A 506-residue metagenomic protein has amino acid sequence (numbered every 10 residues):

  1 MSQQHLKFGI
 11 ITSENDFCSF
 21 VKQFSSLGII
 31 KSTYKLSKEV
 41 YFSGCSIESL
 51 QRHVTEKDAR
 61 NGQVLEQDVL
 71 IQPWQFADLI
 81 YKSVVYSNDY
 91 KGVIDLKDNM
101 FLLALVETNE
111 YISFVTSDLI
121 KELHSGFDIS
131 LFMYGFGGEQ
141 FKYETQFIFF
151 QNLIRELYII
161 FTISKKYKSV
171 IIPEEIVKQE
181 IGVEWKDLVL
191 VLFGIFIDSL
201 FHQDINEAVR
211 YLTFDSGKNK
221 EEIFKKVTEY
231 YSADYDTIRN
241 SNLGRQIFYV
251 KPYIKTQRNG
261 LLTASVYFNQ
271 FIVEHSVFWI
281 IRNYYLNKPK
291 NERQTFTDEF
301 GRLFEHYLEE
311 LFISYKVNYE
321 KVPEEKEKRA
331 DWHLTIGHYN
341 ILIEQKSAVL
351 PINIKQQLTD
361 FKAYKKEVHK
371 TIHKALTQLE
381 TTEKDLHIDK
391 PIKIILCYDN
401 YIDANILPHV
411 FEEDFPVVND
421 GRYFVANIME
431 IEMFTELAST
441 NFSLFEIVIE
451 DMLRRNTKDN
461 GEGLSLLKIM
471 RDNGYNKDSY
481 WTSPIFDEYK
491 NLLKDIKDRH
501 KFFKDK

Functional and structural regions predicted by a protein language model:
M1-E174: N-terminal nucleotide-handling cores and adjacent loading/scaffold lobes of large enzymes and macromolecular assemblies
V93-Y315, P408-K506: Interfaces and regulatory segments of ATP-dependent nucleotide/adenylate/phosphodiester-chemistry enzymes
F312, W332-L334, I341-S347: Conserved catalytic cores of phosphodiester-cleaving nucleases, focusing on short active-site segments
K321-T335: Beta-rich nucleic-acid/ligand-interaction surfaces
E327-A330, V349-I352, N400-N405: Flexible loop/turn segments at secondary-structure boundaries
Y339-I341, I392: Structural motif
S347-C397: Catalytic cores of nucleic-acid endonucleases
T382, K390-V425: C-terminal catalytic or substrate-handling cores of phosphate/nucleotide- and metal-cofactor-dependent proteins acting
